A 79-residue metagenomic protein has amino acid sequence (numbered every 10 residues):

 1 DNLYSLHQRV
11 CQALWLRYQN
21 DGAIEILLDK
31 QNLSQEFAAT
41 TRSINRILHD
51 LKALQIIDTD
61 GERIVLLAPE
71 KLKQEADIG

Functional and structural regions predicted by a protein language model:
D1-S5: A small-molecule sensor/coupling module
L6-R9, W15-G79: Phosphate-/nucleic-acid-contacting segments
